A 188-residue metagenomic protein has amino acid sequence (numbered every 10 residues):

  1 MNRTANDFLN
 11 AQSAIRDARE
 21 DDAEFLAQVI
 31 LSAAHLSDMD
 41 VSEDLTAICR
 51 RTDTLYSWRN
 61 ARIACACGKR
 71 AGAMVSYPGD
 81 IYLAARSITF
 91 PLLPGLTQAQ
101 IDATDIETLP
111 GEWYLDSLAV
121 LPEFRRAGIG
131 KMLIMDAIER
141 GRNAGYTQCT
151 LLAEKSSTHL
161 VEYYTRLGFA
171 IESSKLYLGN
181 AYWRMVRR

Functional and structural regions predicted by a protein language model:
M1-D21, S32, R188: Conserved N-terminal entry element of GNAT/NAT acetyltransferase domains
A14-Q28, M39-D40, P78-G79: A short beta-loop-alpha structural element at the N-terminal edge of CoA-dependent acyl/N-acetyltransferase catalytic
L31-R50, A84, F90, P94-T97: Conserved GNAT-fold acetyl-CoA-binding loop/helix
D40-A61, C65-A71, V75: Active-site rim helix/loop that mediates acceptor-substrate recognition in acyltransferases
P78-W113, S117: Conserved acyl-donor/pantetheine-binding loop and adjacent beta-alpha core of acyl/acetyltransferases and related
G111-W113, R125, I134, G141-A153: Conserved GNAT acetyl-CoA-binding A-motif
D116-R125, L151-L160, L176-Y182, R187-R188: Conserved beta-strand-loop-alpha-helix junction that forms the acyl-donor binding cleft
A127, K131-M135, N143, S156-S173 (+1 more regions): Conserved active-site alpha-helix within GNAT-family acetyltransferase domains
